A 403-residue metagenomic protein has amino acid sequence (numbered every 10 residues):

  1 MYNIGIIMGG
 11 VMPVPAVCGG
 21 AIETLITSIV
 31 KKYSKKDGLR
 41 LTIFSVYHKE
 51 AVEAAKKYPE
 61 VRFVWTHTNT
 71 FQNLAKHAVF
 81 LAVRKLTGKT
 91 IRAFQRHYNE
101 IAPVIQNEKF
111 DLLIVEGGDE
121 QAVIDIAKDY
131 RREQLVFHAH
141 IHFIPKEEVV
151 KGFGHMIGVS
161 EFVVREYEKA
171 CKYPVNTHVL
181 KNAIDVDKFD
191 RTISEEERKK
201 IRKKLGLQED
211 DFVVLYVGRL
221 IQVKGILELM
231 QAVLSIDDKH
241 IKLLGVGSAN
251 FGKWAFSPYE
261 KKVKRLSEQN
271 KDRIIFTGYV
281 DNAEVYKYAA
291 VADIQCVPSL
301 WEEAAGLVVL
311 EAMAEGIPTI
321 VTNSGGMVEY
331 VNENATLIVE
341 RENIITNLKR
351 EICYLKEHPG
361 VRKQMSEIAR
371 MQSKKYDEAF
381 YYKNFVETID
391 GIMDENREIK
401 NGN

Functional and structural regions predicted by a protein language model:
K203, Y354, V361-K375, E387: A short, well-ordered alpha-helix in the C-terminal region of glycosyltransferases
Q208-K224, M230-V233, L244: Conserved donor-binding/catalytic core segment of Leloir-type glycosyltransferases
K242-K261: Glycosyltransferase donor-sugar binding loop
S257-V280: Nucleotide-activated donor-binding/catalytic signature segment of Leloir-type glycosyltransferases, i.e., the conserved
Y279, K287-A292: Short alpha-helical donor nucleotide-sugar binding micro-motif in glycosyltransferases
A290-A304: Acidic donor-binding loop of glycosyltransferase active sites
P318-V321: Short hydrophobic beta-strand element within catalytic cores of glycosyltransferases and related nucleotide-activated
V328-C353, G360: Change "using UDP/GDP/dTDP sugars" to "using nucleotide sugars
